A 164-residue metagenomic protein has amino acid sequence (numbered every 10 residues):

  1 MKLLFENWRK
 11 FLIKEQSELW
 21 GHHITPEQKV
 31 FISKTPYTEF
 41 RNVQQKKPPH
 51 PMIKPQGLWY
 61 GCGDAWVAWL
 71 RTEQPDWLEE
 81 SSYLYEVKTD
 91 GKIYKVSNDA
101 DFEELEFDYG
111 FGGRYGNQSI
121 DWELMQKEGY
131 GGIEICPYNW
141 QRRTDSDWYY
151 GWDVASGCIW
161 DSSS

Functional and structural regions predicted by a protein language model:
M1-Q16: Short acidic, low-complexity intrinsically disordered linear motifs used for protein-protein interactions
F5, R9, V67-R71, E103: Generic detector of well-ordered alpha-helical segments enriched in charged/polar residues, highlighting helical
E6, G57, G129-G132: Glycine-centered flexibility motif
L19-K47, Q74-S164: Active-site and NAD+-binding cores of ADP-ribose-processing enzymes
Q44-E80: Extended catalytic/binding region for NAD+/ADP-ribose chemistry, centered on the ART fold
